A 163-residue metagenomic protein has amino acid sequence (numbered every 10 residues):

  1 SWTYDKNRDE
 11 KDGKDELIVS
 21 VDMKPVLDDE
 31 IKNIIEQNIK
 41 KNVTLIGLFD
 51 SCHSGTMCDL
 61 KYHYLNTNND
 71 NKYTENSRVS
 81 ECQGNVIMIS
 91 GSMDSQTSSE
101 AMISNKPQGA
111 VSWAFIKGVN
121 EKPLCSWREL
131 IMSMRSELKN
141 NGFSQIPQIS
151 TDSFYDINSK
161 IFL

Functional and structural regions predicted by a protein language model:
S1-L163: Cysteine endopeptidase catalytic domains of the caspase/legumain-like
